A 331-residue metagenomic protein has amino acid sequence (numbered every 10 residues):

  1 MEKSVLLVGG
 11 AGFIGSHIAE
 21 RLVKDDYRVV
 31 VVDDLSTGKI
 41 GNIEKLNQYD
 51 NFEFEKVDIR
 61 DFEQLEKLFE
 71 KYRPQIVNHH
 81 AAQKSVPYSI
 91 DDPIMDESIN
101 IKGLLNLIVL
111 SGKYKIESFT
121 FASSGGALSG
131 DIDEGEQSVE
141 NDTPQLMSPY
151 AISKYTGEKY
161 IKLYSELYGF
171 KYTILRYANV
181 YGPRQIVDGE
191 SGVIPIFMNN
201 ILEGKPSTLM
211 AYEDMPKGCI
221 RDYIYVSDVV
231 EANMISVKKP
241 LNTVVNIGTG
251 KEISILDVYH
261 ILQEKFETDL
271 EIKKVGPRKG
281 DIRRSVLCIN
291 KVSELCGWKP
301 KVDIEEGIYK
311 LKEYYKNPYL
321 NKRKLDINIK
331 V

Functional and structural regions predicted by a protein language model:
M1-V180, W298, V302, Y309-K310 (+3 more regions): N-terminal Rossmann-like NAD(P)+-binding domain of SDR-like oxidoreductases, especially those catalyzing
E44, E66, K162, P195 (+3 more regions): Active-site phosphate/pyrophosphate- and oxyanion-stabilizing loops and adjacent acidic/basic residues in soluble
Q64, S85, M95, K102 (+5 more regions): Residue-level recognition of oxygen-bearing side chains
E70-P74, S129-E136, V187-S191, K205-V226: Short, charged helix-to-loop "capping" segments that act as catalytic/coupling loops
D142, L146-S153, Y177, I186 (+3 more regions): The catalytic Tyr-centered alpha-helix of NAD(P)H-dependent dehydrogenases
T156, Y160, Y164, V193 (+3 more regions): Hydrophobic alpha-helix immediately C-terminal to the catalytic Tyr-X-X-X-Lys motif of short-chain
L202-V331: C-terminal substrate-binding subdomain of Rossmann-fold SDR/epimerase-dehydratase oxidoreductases
